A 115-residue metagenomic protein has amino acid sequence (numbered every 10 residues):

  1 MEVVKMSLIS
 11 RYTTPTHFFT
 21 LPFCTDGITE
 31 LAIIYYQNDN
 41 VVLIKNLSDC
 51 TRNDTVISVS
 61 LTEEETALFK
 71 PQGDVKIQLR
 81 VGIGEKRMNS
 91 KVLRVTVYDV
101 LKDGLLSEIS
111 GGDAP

Functional and structural regions predicted by a protein language model:
M1-P115: Contiguous segments within soluble domain cores/interaction surfaces
